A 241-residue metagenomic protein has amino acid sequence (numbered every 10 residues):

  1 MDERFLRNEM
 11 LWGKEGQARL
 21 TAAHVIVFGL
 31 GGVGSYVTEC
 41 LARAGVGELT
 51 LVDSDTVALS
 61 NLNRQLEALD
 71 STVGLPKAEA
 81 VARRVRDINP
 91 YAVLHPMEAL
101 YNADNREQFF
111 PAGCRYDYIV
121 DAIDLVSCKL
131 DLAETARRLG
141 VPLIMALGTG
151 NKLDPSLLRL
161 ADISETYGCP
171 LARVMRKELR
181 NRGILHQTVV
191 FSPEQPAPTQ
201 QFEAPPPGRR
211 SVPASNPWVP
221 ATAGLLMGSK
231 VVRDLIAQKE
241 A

Functional and structural regions predicted by a protein language model:
M1-I26: N-terminal charged helix/coil linker that caps or initiates catalytic domains
V27-G29, V52: Conserved N-terminal Rossmann-fold NAD(P)-binding element of oxidoreductases
V33: Hydrophobic/small residue at the entry helix of a nucleotide-binding pocket
V46, L51-N89: Glycine-rich phosphate-binding loop and adjoining beta1-alpha1-beta2 segment of Rossmann-like nucleotide-binding folds
G74, A78-R115, I123-V126: A structured beta-alpha segment of the ubiquitous adenosine-cofactor-binding alpha/beta core
A112-Y116, L125-C128, R138-L139, L143 (+3 more regions): Glycine-rich phosphate/adenylate-binding loop
A122-I123, A146: Short, well-ordered coil/turn residues at beta-beta hairpins and beta-strand->alpha-helix junctions within
